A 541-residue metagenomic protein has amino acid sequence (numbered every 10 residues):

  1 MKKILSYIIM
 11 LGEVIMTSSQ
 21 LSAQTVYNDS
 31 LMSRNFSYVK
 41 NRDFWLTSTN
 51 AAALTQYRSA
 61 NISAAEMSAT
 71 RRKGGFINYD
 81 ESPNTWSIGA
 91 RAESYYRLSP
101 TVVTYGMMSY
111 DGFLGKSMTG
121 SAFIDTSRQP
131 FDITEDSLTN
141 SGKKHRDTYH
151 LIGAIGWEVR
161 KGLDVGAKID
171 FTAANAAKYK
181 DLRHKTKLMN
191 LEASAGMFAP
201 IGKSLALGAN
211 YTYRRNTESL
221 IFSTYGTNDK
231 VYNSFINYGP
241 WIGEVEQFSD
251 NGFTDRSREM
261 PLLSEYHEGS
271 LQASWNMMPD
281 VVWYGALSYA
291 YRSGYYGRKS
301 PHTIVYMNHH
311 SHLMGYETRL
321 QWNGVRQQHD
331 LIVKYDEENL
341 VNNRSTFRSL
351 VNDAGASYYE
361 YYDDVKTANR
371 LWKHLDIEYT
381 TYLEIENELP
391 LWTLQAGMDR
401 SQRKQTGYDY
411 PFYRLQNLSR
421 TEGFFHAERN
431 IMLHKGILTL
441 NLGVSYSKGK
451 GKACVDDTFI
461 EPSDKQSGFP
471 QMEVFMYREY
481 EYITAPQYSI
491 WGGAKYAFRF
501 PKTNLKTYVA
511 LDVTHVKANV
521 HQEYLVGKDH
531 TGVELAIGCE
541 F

Functional and structural regions predicted by a protein language model:
Q20-K116: N-terminal, post-signal peptide beta-strand-biased segments of exported outer-membrane/organellar beta-barrel and other
V26-L31, K203, N237, D529-F541: Outer-membrane beta-barrel "beta-signal"
K73-G89, G142-K144, A174-L188, S257-L262 (+1 more regions): Outer-membrane beta-barrel proteins
K73-I77, D132-T139, A176-Y179, S249-S257 (+5 more regions): Extracytoplasmic loops and strand-loop junctions of Gram-negative outer membrane beta-barrel proteins
W86-F113, N140-A173, M189-R214: Transmembrane beta-barrel wall of Gram-negative outer-membrane proteins
G120-D136, T212-L263, Y291-N308, R348-S357: Short, flexible helix-coil linker/hinge segments at the edges of structured domains or between repeats
G156-K180, L188-G196, Y284-P301, T393-S401: Surface-exposed extracellular loop regions of Gram-negative outer-membrane beta-barrel proteins
L263-R292, G297, H309-F541: Exposed, low-structure sequence patches enriched in small/polar residues
